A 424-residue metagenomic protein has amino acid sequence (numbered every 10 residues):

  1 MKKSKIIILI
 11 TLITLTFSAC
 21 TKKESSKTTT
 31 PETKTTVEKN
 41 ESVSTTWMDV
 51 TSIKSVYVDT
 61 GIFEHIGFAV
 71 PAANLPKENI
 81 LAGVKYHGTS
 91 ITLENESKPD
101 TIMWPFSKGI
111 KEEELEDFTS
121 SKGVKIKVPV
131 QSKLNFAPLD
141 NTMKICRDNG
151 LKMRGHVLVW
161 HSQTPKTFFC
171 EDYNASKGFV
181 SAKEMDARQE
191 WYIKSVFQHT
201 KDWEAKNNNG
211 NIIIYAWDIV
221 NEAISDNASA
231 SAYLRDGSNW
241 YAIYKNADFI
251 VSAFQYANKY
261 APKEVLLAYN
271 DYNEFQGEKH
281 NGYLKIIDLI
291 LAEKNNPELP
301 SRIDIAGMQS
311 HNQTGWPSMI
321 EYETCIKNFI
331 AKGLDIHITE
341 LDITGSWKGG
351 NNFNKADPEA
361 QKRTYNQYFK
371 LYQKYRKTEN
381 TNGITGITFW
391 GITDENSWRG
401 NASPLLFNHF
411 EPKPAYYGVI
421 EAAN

Functional and structural regions predicted by a protein language model:
L9-T16: Bacterial N-terminal signal peptides
F17-D49: Bacterial Sec-dependent N-terminal signal peptides
V37-K98: Boundary/entry segment of secreted carbohydrate-active catalytic domains
V50-K54, G88, L139-C146, E190-F197 (+7 more regions): Generic structural signal for well-ordered alpha-helices, preferentially at hydrophobic/aromatic core positions
V56, I62-F63, A69, L75-I80 (+2 more regions): Noncatalytic carbohydrate-binding groove/subsite architecture in carbohydrate-active enzymes
E64-V70, T89-L93, M153-V157, Y215-I219 (+4 more regions): Hydrophobic faces of well-ordered beta-strands that scaffold small-molecule active sites in alpha/beta enzyme cores
S90-A268, Y272-E274, I343-N351: Substrate-binding cleft and catalytic face of glycoside hydrolase catalytic domains, especially the flexible beta-alpha
M103, A223-I224, A228-I243, E321-H337 (+1 more regions): Aromatic-rich peripheral "rim/lid" segments of glycoside hydrolase catalytic domains that contact and position glycan
